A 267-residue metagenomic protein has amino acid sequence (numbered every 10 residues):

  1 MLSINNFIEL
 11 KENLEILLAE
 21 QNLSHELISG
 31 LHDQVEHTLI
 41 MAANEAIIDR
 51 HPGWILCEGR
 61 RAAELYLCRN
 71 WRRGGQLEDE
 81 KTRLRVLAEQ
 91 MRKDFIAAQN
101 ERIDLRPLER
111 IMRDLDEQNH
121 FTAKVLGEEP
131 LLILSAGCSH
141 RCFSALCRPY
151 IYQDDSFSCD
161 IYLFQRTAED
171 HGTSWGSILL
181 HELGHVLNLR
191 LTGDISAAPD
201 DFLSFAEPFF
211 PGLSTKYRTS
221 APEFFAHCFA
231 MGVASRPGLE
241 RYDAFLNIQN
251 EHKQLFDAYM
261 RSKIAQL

Functional and structural regions predicted by a protein language model:
S3-A19, L23-L267: Active-site-flanking segments in enzyme catalytic domains
